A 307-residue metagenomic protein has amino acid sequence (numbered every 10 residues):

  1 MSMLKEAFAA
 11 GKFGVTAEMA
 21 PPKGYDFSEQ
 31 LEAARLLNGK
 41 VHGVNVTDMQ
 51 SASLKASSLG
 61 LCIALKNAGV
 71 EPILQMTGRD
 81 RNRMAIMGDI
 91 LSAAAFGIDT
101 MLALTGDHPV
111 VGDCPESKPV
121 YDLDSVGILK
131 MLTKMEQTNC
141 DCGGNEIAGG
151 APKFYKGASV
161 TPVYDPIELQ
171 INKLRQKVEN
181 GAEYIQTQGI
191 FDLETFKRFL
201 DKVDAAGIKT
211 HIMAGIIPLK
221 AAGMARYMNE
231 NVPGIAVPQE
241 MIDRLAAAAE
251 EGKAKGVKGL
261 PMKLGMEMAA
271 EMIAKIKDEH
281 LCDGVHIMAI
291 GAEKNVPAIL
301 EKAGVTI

Functional and structural regions predicted by a protein language model:
M1-G43: Conserved N-terminal beta1-alpha1 strand-loop-helix module at the mouth
S2-A7, D26-S28, A52-A64, N82-G88 (+5 more regions): Active-site-adjacent beta->alpha loops and helix N-cap segments on the catalytic face of soluble alpha/beta enzymes
G14-S28, P72-M84, F154-L169, A249-E267: Active-site mouth loops of central-metabolism enzymes
E18, V44, A93, K177 (+3 more regions): Conserved, mostly hydrophobic/aromatic
G24-L37, S57-S58, M84-I90, D165-Q176 (+1 more regions): Short, acidic/polar
V44-L54, M76-T77, A103, E183-D192 (+2 more regions): Catalytic beta/alpha-barrel core
G78-F96: Glycine-rich anion/phosphate-binding loops
P119-G149, S159-Y164, A206-M272, K302-I307: Active-site pocket-lining/capping segments in soluble small-molecule metabolic enzymes
